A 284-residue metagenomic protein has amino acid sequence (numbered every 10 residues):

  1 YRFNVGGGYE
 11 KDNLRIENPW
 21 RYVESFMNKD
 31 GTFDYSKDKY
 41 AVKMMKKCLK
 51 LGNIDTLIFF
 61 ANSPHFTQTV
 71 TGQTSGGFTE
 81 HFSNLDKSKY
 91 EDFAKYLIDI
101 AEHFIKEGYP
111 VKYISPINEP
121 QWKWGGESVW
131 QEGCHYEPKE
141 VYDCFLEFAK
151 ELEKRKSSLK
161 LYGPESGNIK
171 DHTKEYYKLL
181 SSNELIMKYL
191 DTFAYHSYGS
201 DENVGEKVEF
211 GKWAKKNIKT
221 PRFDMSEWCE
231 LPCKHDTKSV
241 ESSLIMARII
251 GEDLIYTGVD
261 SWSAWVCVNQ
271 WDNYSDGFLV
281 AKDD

Functional and structural regions predicted by a protein language model:
Y1-K112, P116, E132-E137, Y142 (+2 more regions): N-terminal catalytic cores of secreted or lumenal carbohydrate-active enzymes
Y1-V5, T56-F60, K112-P116, K160-G163 (+4 more regions): Structural recognition of the beta-strand scaffold that forms the well-ordered cores of secreted hydrolase catalytic
E10-N13, H65-F78, P120-E127, D171-T173 (+2 more regions): Short acidic/His/Gly/Ser-rich catalytic and metal-binding motifs that mark active-site loops of diverse hydrolases
R15-Y22, G72-F78, V129-G133, Y176-L180 (+3 more regions): Short secondary-structure boundary/capping segments
M45-C48, I100-H103, V204-V208, H235 (+1 more regions): Noncatalytic linker/hinge segments flanking ATPase motor cores
K47-L51, A214-K216, G251-Y256: A general structural signal for short secondary-structure junctions and capping/turn motifs
E91-Y113, P120-K234, L244-A247: Active-site neighborhood of glycoside hydrolase catalytic domains
R222-D284: Aromatic/acidic polysaccharide-binding cleft in carbohydrate-active enzymes
